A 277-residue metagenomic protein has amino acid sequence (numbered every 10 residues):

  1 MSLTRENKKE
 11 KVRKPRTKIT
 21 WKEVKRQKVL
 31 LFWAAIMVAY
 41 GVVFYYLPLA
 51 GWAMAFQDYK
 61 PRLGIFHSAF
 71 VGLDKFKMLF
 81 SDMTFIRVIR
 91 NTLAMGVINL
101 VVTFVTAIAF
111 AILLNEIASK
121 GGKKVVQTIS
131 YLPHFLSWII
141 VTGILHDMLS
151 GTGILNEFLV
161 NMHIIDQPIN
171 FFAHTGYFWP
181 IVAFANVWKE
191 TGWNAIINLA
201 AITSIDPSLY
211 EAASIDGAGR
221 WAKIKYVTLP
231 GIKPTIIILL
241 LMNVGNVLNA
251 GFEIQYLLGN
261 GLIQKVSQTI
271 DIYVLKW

Functional and structural regions predicted by a protein language model:
M1-E23: Short, Lys/Arg-rich, polar N-terminal cytosolic tail immediately upstream of the first transmembrane signal-anchor
K22-W277: A structural signal for multi-pass alpha-helical bundles of membrane permease subunits that mediate small-molecule
